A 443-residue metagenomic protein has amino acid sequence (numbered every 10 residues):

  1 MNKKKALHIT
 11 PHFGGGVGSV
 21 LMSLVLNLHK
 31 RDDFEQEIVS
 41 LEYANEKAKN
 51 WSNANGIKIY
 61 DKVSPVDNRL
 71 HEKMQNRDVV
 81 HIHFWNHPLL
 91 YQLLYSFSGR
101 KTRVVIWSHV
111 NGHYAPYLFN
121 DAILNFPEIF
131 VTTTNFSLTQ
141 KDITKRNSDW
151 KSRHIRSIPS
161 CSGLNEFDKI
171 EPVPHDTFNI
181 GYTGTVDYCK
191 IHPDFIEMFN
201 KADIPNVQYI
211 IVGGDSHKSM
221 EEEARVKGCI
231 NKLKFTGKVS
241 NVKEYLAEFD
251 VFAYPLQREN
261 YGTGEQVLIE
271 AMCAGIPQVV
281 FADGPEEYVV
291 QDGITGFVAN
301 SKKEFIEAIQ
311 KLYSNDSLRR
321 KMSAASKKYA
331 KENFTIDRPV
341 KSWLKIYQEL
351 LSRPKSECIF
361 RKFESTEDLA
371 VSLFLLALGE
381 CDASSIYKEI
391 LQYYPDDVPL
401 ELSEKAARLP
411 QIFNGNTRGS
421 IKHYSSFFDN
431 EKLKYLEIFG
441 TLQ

Functional and structural regions predicted by a protein language model:
L7-I9, S160, E166, P172-K190 (+2 more regions): Conserved donor-binding/catalytic core segment of Leloir-type glycosyltransferases
I38-N45, T183, Q208-E221: Glycosyltransferase donor-sugar binding loop
S40, C273, P277-V280: Short hydrophobic beta-strand element within catalytic cores of glycosyltransferases and related nucleotide-activated
G56-K58, E221-V239: Nucleotide-activated donor-binding/catalytic signature segment of Leloir-type glycosyltransferases, i.e., the conserved
A115-D121, N125-I155, S162-L164: A short, active-site helix/loop in glycosyltransferases that binds the activated sugar's phosphate group
P255-I269, F281-Y288: Nucleotide-sugar-dependent
D292-K303, K311-D316: Conserved acidic donor-binding segment of nucleotide-sugar-dependent glycosyltransferases
E332, D337-Q443: C-terminal amphipathic helix plus adjacent low-complexity, charged tail appended to glycosyltransferase catalytic
